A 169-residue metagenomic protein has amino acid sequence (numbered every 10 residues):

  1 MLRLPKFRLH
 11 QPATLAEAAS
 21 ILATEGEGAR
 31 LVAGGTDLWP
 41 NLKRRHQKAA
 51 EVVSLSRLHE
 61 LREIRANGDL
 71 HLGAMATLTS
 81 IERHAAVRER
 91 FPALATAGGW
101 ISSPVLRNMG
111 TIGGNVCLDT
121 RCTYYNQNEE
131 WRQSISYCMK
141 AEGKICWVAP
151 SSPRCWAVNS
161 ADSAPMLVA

Functional and structural regions predicted by a protein language model:
M1-A169: C-terminal structural segment of proteins
